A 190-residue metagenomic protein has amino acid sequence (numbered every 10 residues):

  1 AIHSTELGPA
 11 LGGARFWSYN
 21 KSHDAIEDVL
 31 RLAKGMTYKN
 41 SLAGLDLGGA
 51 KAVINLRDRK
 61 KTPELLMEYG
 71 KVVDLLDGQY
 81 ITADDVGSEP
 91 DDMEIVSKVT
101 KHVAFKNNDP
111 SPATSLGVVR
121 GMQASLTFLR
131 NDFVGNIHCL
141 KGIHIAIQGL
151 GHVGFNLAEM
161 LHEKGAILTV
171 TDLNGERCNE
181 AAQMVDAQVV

Functional and structural regions predicted by a protein language model:
A1-N108: N-terminal ligand-binding/catalytic initiation module
D109-V190: Glycine-rich phosphate/diphosphate-binding loop of Rossmann-like nucleotide-binding domains
